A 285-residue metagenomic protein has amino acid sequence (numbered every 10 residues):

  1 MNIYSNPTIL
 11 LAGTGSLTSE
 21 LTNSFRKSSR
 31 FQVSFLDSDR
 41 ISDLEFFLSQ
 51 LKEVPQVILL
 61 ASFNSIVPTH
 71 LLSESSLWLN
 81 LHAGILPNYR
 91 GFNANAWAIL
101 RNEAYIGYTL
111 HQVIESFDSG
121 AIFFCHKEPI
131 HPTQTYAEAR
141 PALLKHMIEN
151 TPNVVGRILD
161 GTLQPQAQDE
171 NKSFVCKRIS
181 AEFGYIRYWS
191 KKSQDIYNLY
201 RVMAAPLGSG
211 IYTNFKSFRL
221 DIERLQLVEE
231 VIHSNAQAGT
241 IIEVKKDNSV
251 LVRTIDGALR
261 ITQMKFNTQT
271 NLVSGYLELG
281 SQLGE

Functional and structural regions predicted by a protein language model:
N6-L11, G15-L17, S24, S62-V175 (+1 more regions): Donor/substrate-binding cores of folate-linked one-carbon enzymes
L17-L21, I41-E45: Short, charged/polar "capping" segments at the starts of alpha-helices and the immediately preceding loops
E20-F31: A short, Lys/Arg-enriched amphipathic alpha-helix followed by its capping loop at the start of a domain
Q32-S42: A short beta-strand-loop structural module common to alpha/beta enzyme folds
L44-V54: Short amphipathic alpha-helix with an adjacent loop that forms part of the alpha/beta core around
L59: N-terminal Rossmann-like NAD(P) cofactor-binding module of classical short-chain dehydrogenase/reductase
N171-E285: Internal anion-binding site segments
